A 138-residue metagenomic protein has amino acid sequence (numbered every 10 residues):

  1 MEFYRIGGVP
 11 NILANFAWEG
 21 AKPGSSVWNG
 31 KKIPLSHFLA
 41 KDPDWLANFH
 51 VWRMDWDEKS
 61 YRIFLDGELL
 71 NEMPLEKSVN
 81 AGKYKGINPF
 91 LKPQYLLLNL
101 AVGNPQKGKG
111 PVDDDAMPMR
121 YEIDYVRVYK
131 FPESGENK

Functional and structural regions predicted by a protein language model:
M1-K138: GH16 jelly-roll
